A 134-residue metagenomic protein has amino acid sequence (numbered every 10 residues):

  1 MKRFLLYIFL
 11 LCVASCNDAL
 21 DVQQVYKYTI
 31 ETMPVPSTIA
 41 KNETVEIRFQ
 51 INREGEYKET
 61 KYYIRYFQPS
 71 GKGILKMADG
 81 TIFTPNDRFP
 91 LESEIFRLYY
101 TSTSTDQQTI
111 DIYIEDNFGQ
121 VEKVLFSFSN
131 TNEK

Functional and structural regions predicted by a protein language model:
R3-L5, L10-P36: Bacterial Sec-dependent N-terminal signal peptides
V25-K134: First exposed extracellular module after export/assembly in secreted or surface-exposed proteins
